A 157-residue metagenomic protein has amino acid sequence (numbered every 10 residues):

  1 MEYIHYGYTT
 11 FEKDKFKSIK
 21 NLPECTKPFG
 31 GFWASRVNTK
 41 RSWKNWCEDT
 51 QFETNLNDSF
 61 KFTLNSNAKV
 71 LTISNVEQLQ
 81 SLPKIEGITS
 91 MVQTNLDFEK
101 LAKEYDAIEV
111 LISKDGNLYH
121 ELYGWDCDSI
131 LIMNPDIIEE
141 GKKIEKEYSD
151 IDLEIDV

Functional and structural regions predicted by a protein language model:
M1-N21, C47-V157: Active-site and NAD+-binding cores of ADP-ribose-processing enzymes
E12-R41: Short, flexible N-terminal segments of the mature chain
K44: An amphipathic, hydrophobic-aromatic interaction surface with interspersed Lys/Arg that forms lipid/phosphate-bearing
